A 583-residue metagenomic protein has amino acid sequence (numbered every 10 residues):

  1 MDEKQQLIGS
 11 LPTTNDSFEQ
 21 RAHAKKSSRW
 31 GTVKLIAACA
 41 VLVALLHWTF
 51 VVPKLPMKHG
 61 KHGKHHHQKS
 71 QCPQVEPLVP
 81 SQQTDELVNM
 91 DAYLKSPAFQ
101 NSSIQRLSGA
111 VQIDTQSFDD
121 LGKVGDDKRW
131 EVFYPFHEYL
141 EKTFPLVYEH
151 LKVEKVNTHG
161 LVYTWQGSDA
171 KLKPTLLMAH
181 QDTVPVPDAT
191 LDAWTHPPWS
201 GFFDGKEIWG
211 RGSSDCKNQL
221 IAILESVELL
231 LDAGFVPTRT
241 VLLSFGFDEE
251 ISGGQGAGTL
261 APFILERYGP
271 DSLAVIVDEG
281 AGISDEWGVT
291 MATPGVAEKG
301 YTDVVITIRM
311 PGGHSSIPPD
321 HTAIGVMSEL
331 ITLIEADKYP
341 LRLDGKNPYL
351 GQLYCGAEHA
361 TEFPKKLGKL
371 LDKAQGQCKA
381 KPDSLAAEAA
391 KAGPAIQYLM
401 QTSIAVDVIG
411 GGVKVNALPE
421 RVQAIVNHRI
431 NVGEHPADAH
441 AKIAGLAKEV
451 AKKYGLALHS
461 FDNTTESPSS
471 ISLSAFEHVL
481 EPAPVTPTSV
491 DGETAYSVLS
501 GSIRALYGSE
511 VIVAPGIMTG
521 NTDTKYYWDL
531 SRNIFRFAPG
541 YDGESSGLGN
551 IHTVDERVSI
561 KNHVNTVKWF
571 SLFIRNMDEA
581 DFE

Functional and structural regions predicted by a protein language model:
D2-C39, V43-N89, A98, G282-T290 (+4 more regions): Metal-dependent amide/peptide-bond hydrolase catalytic core, centered on the "pita-bread" metallohydrolase fold
H23-K26, W30-G31, H47-R211, L230-R239: Acidic/His- and Gly-rich active-site-bordering loop/insert found across diverse amide/peptide-bond hydrolases
S108, Q112-Q116, E141, P145 (+9 more regions): Sec-exported extracytoplasmic/periplasmic mature domains
S117-F118, A170, Q181-V184, D248-S252 (+3 more regions): Solvent-exposed loop/turn segments at secondary-structure junctions within structured extracellular/periplasmic domains
K171-P174, P237-V241, D271-A274, S509-V511 (+1 more regions): Loop/turn elements at helix/coil->beta-strand transitions in domains of secreted/extracellular proteins
M178-H180, V277-E279, A538: Short beta-strand segments
D204-D215, A514, V554-D555: Short pre-catalytic strand/loop immediately N-terminal to key active-site residues, enriched for Gly-Thr
E207, G212-T293: Acidic/histidine-rich catalytic neighborhood of metal-dependent amide-processing enzymes
